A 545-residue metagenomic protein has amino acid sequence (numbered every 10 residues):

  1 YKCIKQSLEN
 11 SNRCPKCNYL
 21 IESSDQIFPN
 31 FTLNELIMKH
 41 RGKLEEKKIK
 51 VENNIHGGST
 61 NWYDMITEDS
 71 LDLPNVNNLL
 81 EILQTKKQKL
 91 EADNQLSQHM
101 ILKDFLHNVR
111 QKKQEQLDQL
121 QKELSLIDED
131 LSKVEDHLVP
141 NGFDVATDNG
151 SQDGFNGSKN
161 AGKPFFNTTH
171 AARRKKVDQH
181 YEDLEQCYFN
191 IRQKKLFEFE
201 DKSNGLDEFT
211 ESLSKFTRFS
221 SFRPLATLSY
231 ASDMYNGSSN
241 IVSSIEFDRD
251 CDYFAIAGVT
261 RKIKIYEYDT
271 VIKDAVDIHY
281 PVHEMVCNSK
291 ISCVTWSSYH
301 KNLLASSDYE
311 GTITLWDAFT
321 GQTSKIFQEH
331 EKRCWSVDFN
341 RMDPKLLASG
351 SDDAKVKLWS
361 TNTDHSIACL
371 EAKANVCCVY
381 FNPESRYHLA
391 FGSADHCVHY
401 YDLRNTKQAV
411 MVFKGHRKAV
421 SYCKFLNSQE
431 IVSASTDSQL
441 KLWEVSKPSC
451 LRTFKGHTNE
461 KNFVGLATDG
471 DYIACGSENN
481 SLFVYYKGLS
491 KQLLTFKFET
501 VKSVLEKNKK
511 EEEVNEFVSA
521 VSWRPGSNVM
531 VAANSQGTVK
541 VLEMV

Functional and structural regions predicted by a protein language model:
Y1-Q6, C14: RING/U-box catalytic core of ubiquitin/SUMO E3 ligases
S11-N12, K16-N240: Intrinsically disordered terminal extensions that flank WD40 beta-propeller domains in eukaryotic WD-repeat scaffold
Y230-N240, E284-I291, Q328-C334, L370-V376 (+4 more regions): WD40/WD-repeat beta-propeller blade N-cap
I241, D250, P281, K290 (+15 more regions): WD40/WD-repeat beta-propeller blade-loop signature
E246-C251, V294-K301, S307, T320 (+8 more regions): Loop/turn segments within WD40 beta-propeller blades
A257-T260, S306-E310, S349-D353, T361 (+5 more regions): Conserved strand-to-loop turn within each blade of WD40 beta-propeller repeats
I263-D269, V294, I313-D317, V337 (+7 more regions): WD40-repeat beta-propellers
L403-A533, G537-V545: Structured C-terminal portions of repeat-based eukaryotic scaffold domains
